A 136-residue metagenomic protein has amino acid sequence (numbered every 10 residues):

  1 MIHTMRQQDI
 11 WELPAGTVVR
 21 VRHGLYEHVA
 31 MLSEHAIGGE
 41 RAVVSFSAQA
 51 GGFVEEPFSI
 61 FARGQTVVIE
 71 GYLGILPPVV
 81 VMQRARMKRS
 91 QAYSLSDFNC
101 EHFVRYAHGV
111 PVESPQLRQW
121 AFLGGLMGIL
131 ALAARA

Functional and structural regions predicted by a protein language model:
M1-M5, L76-P77: N-terminal start-of-chain detector that recognizes signal peptides and the immediate post-cleavage beginning
H3-I69: Glycine-rich catalytic cores of cysteine/serine-nucleophile enzymes that process amide/ester linkages in cell-envelope
D9, G64, M82-Q83, M127: Generic signal for short, ordered secondary-structure residues within or immediately flanking folded domains
E27, S45-S47, P78, Y106 (+1 more regions): A general secondary-structure boundary signal
E55-I60, Y72-C100: Catalytic toxin/effector domains delivered as secreted proteins or via bacterial secretion systems
M87-A136: Activation targets extended, charge/polar-rich intrinsically disordered C-terminal tails
